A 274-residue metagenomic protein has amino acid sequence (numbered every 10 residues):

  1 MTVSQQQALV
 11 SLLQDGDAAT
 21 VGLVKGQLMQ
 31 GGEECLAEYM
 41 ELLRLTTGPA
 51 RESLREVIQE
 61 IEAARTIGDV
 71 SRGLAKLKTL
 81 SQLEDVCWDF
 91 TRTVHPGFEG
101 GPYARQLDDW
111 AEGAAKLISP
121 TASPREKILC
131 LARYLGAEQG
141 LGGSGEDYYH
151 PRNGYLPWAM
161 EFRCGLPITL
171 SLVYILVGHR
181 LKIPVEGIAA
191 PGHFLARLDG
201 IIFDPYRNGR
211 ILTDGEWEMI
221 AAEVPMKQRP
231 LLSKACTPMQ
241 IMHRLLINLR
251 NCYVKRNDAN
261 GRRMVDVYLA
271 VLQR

Functional and structural regions predicted by a protein language model:
M1-R274: A structural boundary/capping signal
